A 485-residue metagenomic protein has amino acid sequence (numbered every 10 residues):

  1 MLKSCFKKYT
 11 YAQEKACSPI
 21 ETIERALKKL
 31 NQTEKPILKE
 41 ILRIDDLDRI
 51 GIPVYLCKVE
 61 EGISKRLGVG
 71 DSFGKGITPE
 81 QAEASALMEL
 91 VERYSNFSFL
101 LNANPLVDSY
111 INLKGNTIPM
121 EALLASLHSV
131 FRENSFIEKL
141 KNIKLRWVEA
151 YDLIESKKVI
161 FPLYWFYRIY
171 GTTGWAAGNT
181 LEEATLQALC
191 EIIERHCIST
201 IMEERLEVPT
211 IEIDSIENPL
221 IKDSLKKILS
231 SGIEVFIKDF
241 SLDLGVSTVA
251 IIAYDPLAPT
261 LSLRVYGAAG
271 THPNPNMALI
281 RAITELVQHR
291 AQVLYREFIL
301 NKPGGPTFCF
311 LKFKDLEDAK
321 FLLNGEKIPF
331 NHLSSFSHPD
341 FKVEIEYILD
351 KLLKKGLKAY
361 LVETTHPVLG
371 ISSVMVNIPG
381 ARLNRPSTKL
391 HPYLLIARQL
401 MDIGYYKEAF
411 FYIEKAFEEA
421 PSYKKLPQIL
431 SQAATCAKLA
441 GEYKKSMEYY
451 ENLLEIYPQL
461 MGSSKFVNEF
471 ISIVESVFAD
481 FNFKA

Functional and structural regions predicted by a protein language model:
M1-A485: Helix-biased "structured C-terminal domain" signature
